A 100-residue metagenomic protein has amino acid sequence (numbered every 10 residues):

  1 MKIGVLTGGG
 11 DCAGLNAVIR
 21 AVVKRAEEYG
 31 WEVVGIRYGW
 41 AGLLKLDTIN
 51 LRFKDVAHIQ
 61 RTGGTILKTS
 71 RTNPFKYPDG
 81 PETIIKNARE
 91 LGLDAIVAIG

Functional and structural regions predicted by a protein language model:
M1-L44: N-terminal phosphate-binding or glycine-rich loops at protein starts, especially the Walker A/P-loop of NTPases
L6-G10, L15, I36-G39, G63 (+3 more regions): Fold-independent oxyanion-binding glycine-rich loops and adjacent beta-strand/coil segments at enzyme active sites
L44-A98: Glycine-rich oxoanion-binding loops at beta->alpha junctions
